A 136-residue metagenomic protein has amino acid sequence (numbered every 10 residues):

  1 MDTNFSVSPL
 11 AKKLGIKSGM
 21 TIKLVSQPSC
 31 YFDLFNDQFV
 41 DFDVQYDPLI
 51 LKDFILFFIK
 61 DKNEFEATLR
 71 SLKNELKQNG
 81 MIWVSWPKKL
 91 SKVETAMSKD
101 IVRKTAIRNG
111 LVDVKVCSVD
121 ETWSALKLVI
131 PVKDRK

Functional and structural regions predicted by a protein language model:
M1-N36: N-terminal, charge-rich interaction modules
F42-K52: Short acidic low-complexity segments
I55-F65: Short, glycine-rich nucleotide/cofactor-binding loops
K60-K62, P87-K89, V119-E121, P131: Beta-hairpin (beta-strand-turn-beta-strand) motif
E64-M97: Mid-chain, well-packed structural core segment of small domains
A96-D113: Conserved Class I S-adenosyl-L-methionine
L111-K136: Class I S-adenosyl-L-methionine
